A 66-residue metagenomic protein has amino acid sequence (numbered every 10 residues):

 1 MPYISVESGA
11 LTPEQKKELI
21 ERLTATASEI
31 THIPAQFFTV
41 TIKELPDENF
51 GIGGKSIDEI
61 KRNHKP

Functional and structural regions predicted by a protein language model:
P2-P66: A domain-level signal for the structural core that forms small-molecule/cofactor-binding pockets and catalytic centers
